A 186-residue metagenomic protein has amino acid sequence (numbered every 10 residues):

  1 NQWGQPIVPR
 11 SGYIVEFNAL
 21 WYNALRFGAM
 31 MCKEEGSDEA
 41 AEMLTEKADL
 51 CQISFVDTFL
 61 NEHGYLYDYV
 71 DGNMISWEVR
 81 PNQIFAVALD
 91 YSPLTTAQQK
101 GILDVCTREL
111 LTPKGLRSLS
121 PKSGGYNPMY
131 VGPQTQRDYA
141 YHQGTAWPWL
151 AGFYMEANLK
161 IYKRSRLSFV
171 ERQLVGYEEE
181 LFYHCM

Functional and structural regions predicted by a protein language model:
W3-A19, D68-L94, G132-A151: Solvent-exposed loop and edge beta-strand segments that line ligand/cofactor-binding and catalytic clefts
N18, L25, A151, M155-N158: TPR repeat positional signature
Y22-Y130, R172, E179-M186: Catalytic cores of carbohydrate-active enzymes
S37, K163-R166: Residues in the short coil linking paired helices within alpha-helical repeat scaffolds
A86, Y154-N158, Q173: Hydrophobic, well-ordered secondary-structure elements that form the walls of internal hydrophobic environments
S165-Y177: Extracellular low-complexity, Gly/Ser/Thr-rich intrinsically disordered linkers and protease-sensitive activation/hinge
